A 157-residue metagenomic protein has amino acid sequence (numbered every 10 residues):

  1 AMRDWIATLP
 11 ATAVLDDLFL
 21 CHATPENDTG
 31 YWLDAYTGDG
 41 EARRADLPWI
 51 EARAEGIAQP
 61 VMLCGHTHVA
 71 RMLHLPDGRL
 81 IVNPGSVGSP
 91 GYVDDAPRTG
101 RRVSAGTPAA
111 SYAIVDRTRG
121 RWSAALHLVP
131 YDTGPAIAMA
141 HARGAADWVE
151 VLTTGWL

Functional and structural regions predicted by a protein language model:
A1-V61: Conserved catalytic scaffold of divalent metal-dependent phosphoesterases
T8-P10, T67-H68, P108-A110: Short beta-strand-initiation
T12, L20, M72, Y112-I114: Conserved hydrophobic/aromatic beta-strand scaffold that supports enzyme active sites
E26-D28, L63-L75, S89-G91: Active-site environment of divalent metal-dependent phosphoester hydrolases
V61-H66, I81-P84: Active-site neighborhood of phospho(di)ester-bond hydrolases with catalytic His/Asp-centered motifs
H74-L157: Acidic, His/Gly-rich catalytic cores of divalent-metal-dependent hydrolytic chemistry
